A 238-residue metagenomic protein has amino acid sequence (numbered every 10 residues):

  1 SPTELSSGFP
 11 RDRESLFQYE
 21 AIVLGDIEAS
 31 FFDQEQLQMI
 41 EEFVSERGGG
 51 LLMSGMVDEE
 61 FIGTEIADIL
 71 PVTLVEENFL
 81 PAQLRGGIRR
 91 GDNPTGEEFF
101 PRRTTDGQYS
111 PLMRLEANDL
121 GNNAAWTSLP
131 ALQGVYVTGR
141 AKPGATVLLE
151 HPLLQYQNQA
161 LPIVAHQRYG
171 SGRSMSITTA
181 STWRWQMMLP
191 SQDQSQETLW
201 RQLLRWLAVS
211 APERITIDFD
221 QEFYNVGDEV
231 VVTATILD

Functional and structural regions predicted by a protein language model:
S1-D238: N-linked glycosylation sequons
